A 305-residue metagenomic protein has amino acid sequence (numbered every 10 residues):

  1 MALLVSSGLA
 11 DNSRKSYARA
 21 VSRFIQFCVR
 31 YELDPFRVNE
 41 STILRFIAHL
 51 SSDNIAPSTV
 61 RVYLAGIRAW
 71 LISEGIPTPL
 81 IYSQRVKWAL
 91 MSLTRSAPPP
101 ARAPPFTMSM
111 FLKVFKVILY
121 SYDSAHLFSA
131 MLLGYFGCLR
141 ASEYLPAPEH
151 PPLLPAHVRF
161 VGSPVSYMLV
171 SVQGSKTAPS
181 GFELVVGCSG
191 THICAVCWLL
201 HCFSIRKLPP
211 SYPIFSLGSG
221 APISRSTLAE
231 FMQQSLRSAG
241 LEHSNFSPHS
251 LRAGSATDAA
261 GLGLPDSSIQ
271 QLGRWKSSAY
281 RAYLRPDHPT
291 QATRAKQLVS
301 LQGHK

Functional and structural regions predicted by a protein language model:
M1-K305: Extended, non-catalytic subsegments within catalytic or DNA/protein-binding/adaptor domains
